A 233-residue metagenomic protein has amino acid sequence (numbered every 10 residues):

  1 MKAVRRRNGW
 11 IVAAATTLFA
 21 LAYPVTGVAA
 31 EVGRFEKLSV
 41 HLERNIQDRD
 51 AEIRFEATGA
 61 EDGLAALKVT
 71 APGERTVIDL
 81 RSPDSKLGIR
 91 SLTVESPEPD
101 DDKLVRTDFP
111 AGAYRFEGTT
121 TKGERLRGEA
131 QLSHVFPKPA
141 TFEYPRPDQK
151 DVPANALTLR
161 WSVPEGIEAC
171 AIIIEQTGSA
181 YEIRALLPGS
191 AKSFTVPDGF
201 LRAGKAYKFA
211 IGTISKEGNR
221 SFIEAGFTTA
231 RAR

Functional and structural regions predicted by a protein language model:
A29-Q47, A130-L157, A232-R233: Short, compositionally biased P/S/T/A/G/V-rich stretches that sit at domain boundaries
A30-D100: Long, polar/Ser/Thr-enriched low-complexity segments that form simple helices or flexible linkers at protein ends
A57, D151, N155-I167: Conserved aromatic anchor
T58-V69, P164-A180, K205-A206: Solvent-exposed loop/turn segments flanking beta-strands in beta-repeat/beta-sandwich domains
E74-D100, A171-R202: Recognizes extended acidic, P/S/T-rich segments that occur within or adjacent to Ig-like beta-sandwich modules
L104-A111, D198-K205: Surface-exposed, short loops/turns at beta-strand junctions within beta-sandwich domains
L126-R127, I214-R233: Extracellular fibronectin type III
G199-S221: Beta-strand-rich modules
